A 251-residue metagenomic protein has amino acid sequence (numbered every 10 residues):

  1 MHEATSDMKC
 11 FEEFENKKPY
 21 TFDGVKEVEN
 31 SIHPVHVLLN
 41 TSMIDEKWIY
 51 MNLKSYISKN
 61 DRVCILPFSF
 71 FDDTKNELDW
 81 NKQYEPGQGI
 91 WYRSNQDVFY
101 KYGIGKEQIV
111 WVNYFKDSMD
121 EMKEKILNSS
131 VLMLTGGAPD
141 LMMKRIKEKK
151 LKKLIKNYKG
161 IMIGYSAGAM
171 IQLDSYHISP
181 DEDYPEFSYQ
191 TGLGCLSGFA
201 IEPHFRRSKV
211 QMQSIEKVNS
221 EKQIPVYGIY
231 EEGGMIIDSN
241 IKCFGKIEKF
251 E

Functional and structural regions predicted by a protein language model:
E3, P19-K59, I65-G89, Y176-E251: C-terminal and late-domain segments of enzyme folds
L39, W111, M133-L134, I163-Y165 (+1 more regions): General beta-strand structural signal in soluble alpha/beta enzymes
K54, Q96, M122-K123, L151-K156 (+2 more regions): Short amphipathic alpha-helical segments and helix-helix/interface helices
S94-K106: Short helix-loop-beta junction
I104-I161: Flexible gly/pro-rich beta->alpha loop and the following alpha-helix that scaffold active-site loops
T135, L141-R145, L151-R207: Class I SAM-dependent methyltransferase SAM-binding "motif I" and its flanking Rossmann-like core
